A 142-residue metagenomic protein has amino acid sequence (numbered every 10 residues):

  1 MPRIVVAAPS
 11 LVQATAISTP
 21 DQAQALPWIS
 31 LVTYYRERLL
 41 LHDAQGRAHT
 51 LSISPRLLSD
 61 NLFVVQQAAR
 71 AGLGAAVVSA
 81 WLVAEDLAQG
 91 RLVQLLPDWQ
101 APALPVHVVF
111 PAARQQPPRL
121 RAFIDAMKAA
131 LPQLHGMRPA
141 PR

Functional and structural regions predicted by a protein language model:
M1-V106, Q133-R142: C-terminal regulatory
V106-Q116: A bilobed periplasmic-binding-protein/Venus flytrap-type ligand-binding module shared by bacterial periplasmic
Q115-A129, L134-R138: Short amphipathic alpha-helical coupling segments at ligand-binding clamshell hinges and other catalytic/signaling
